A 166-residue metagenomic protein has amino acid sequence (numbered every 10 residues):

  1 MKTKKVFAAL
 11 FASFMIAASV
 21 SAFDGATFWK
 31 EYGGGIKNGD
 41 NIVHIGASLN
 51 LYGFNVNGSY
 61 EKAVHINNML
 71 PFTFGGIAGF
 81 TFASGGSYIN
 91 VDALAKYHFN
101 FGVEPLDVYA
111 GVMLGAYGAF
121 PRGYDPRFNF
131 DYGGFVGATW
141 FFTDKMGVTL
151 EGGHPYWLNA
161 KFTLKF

Functional and structural regions predicted by a protein language model:
M1-G33: Cleavable N-terminal export/targeting peptides
S21-I66, T163-K165: Short glycine/proline- and aromatic-enriched beta-strand/turn motifs that initiate or cap beta-hairpins
K37, N50-Y52, G85-S87, P126-F130: Short sequence motifs at beta-strands and strand-loop junctions characteristic of Gram-negative outer-membrane
I42, P71-T73, D107, G147 (+1 more regions): Membrane-spanning beta-strand positions in outer-membrane beta-barrel proteins
I45, G58, A93-A95, G134-V136 (+1 more regions): Membrane-embedded beta-strands of outer-membrane beta-barrel proteins, especially the hydrophobic/small aromatic
G53-G123, W140-F142, F166: Gram-negative (and chloroplast) outer-membrane scaffold detector with strong preference for beta-barrel transmembrane
K145-G153: Short, exposed beta-strand-loop hairpins at the edges of beta-sheets in extracellular/periplasmic proteins
P155-F166: Outer-membrane beta-barrel "beta-signal"
